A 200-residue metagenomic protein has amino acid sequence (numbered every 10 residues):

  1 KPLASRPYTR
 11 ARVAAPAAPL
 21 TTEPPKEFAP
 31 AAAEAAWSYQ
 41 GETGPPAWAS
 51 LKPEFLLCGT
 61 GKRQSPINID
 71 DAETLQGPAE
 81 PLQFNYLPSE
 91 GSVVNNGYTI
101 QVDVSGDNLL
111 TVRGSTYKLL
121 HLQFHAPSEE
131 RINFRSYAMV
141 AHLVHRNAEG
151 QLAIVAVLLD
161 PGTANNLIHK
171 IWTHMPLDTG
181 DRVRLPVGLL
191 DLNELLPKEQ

Functional and structural regions predicted by a protein language model:
K1-Q200: Alpha-carbonic anhydrase
